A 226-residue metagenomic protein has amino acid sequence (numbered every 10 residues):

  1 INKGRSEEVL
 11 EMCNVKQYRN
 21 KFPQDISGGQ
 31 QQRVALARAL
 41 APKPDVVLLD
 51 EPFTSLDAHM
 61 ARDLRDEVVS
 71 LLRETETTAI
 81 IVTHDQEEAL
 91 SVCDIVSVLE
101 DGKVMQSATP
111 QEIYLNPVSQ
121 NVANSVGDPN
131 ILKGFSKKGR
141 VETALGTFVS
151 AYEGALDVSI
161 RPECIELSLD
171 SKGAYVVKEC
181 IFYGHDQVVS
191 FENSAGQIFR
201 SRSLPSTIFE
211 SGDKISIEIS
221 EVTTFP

Functional and structural regions predicted by a protein language model:
I1-N121: ABC ATPase nucleotide-binding domains
N14, L115-K137, S159: C-terminal boundary and immediately downstream tail of ABC-type ATPase nucleotide-binding domains
Q24-D25, A123, N130, C180: Short glycine- and Lys/Arg-enriched binding-loop motifs that mark or flank ligand-binding interfaces
S27-G28, V126, K133, Y183: Short glycine-rich loop/turn motifs that provide flexible caps or phosphate-binding loops at active sites
P129, R140-P226: Non-catalytic connector elements of ABC transporters
